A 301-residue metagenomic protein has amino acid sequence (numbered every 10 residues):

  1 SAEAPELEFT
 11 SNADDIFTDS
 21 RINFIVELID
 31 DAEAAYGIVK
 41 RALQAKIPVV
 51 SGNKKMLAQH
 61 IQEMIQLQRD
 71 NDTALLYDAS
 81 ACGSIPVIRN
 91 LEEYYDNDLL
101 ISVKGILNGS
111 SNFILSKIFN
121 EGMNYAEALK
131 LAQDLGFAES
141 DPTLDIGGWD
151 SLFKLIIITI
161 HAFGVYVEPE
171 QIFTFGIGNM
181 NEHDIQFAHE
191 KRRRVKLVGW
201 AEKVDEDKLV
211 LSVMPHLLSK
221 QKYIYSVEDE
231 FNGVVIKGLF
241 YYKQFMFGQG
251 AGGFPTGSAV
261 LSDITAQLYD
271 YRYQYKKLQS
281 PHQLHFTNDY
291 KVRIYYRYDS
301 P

Functional and structural regions predicted by a protein language model:
S1-Q44: N-terminal glycine-/serine-/threonine-rich beta1-alpha1-beta2 phosphate-ribose binding loop of Rossmann-like
T10, E27, V50-G52, L75-A79 (+2 more regions): General beta-strand structural signal in soluble alpha/beta enzymes
I22, R69-E139, T143-D150, I157: Rossmann-like NAD(P)H-binding beta-loop-alpha module
I29-A45, G52-E93: Rossmann-fold NAD(P)-binding glycine/threonine-rich loop
L129-S226, F231-G233: Substrate-binding/catalytic subdomain of NAD(P)-dependent oxidoreductase enzymes
I177, Y242-Q244, G248-F254: Glycine-rich phosphate/pyrophosphate-binding beta-alpha loops
F254, L261-A266: Conserved mixed alpha/beta catalytic, RNA-binding, or beta-rich assembly cores of soluble enzyme, regulatory
I264-P301: A conserved regulatory-domain signal marking ACT and ACT-like small-molecule sensing domains and adjacent regulatory
